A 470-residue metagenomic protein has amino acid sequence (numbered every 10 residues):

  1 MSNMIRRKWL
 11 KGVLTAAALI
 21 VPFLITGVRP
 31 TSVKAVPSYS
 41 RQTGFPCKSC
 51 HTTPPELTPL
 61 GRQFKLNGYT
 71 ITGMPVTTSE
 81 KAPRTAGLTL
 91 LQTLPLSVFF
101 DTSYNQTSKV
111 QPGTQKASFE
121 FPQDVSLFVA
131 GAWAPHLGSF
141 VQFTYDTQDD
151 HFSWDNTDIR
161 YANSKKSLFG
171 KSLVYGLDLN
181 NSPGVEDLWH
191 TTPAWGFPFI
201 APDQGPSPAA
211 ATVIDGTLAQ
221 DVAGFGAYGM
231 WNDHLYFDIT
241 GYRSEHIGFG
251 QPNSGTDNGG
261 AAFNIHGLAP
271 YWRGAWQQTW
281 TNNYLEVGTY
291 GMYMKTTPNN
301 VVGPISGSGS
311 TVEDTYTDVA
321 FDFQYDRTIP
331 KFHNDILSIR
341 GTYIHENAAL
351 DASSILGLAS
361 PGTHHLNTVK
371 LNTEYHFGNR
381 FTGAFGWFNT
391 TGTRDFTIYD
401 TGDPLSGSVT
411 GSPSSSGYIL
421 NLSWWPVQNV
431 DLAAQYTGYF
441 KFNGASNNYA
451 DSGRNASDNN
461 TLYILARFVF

Functional and structural regions predicted by a protein language model:
S2-A17: Bacterial N-terminal signal peptides that target proteins for export
I20-S32: C-terminal segment of classical bacterial N-terminal signal peptides
G44-P54: The canonical Cys-X-X-Cys-His
P46, A456-F470: Outer-membrane beta-barrel "beta-signal"
T58, L91-T107, G113-I247, H266-N282 (+5 more regions): Outer membrane beta-barrel
L91-T93, S118-P122, D150-W154, G170 (+8 more regions): Transmembrane beta-barrel outer-membrane domains
S108-T114, H151-N156, W189-A194, F249-A261 (+4 more regions): Outer-membrane beta-barrel translocator domains and adjoining extracellular loop/strand segments of Gram-negative
Y284-L420, W424, Y436: Detector for outer-membrane/organellar transmembrane beta-barrel domains, recognizing the amphipathic beta-strand
